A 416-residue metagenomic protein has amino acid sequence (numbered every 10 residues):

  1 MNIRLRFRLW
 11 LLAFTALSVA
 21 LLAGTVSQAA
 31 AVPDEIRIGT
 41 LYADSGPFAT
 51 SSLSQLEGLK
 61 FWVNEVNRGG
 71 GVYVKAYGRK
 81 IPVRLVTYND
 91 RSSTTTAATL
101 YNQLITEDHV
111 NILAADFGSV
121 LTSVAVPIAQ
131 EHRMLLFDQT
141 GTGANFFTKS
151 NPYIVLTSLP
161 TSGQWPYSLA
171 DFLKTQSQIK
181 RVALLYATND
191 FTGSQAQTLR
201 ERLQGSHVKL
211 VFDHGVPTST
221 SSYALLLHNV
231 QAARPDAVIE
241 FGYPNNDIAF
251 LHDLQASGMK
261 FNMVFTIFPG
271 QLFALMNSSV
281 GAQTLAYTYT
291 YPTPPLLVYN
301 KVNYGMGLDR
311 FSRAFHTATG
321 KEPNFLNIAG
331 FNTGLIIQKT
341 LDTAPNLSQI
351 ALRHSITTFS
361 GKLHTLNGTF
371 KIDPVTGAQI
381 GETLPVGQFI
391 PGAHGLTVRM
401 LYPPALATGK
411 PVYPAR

Functional and structural regions predicted by a protein language model:
L12-A23: Bacterial N-terminal signal peptides
P33, E57-R84, G205: Signal peptide-proximal N-terminal region of secreted/periplasmic/extracellular or secretory-lumen proteins
I36, S360-R416: Solvent-exposed, acidic/polar segments of extracytosolic/periplasmic ligand-binding ectodomains
G39-W62, Y88-T94, F117-G118, L185-G193 (+2 more regions): Extracytoplasmic "Venus flytrap"
E57, T95, E107-D213, N262-T290: Extracytoplasmic ligand/sensor domains, especially the bilobed periplasmic-binding protein
V86-N111, D171-T175, S222-R234: Short, well-structured alpha-helical segments in soluble
L254-F331, D342, T397-A415: Extracellular/periplasmic periplasmic-binding protein-like sensory domains
D342-H354: Short, charged, surface-exposed loops that flank catalytic or proteolytic processing sites
